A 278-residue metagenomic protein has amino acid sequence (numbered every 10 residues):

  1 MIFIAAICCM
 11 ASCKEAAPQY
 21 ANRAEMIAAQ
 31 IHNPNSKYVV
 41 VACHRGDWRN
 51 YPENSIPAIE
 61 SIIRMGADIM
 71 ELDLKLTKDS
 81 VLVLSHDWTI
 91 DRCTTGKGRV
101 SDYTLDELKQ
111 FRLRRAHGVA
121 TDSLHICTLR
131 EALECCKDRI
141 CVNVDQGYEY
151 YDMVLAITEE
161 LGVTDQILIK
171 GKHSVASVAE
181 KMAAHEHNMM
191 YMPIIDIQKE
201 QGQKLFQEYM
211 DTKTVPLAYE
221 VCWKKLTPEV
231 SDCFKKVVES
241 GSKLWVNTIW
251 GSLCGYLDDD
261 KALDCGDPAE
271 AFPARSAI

Functional and structural regions predicted by a protein language model:
M1-I4: Sec-dependent signal peptide recognition, specifically the positively charged N-region followed immediately by
C8-S12: C-terminal motif of bacterial Sec signal peptides marking the signal peptidase cleavage site
C13-I278: Phosphate-group recognition and catalysis centered on beta-loop-alpha active-site segments
